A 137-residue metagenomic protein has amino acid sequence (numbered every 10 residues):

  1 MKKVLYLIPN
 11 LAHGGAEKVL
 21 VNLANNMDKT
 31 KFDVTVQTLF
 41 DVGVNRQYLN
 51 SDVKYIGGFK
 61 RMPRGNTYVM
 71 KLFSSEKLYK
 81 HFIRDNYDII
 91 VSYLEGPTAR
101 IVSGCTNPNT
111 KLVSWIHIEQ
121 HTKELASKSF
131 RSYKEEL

Functional and structural regions predicted by a protein language model:
M1-L137: Membrane-interface segments of envelope glycosyltransferases acting on lipid-linked substrates or membrane lipids
